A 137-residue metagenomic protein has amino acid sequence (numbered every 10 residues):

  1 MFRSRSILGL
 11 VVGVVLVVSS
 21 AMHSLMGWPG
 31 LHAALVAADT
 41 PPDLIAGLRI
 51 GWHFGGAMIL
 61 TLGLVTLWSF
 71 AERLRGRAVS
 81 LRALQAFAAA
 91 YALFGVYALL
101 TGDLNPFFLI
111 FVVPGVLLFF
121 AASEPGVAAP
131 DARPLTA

Functional and structural regions predicted by a protein language model:
F2-S4, G63-L81: Juxtamembrane helix-break-helix junctions at the cytosolic face of small multi-pass alpha-helical membrane proteins
F2-V17, S80-L84: Interfacial segments of alpha-helical transmembrane regions
L10-H23, I110-L118: Alpha-helical transmembrane segments of integral membrane proteins, especially early/N-terminal helices
V14, V18-H32, T40-A71, A86-A90: Core segments of alpha-helical transmembrane spans in multipass integral membrane proteins
M26-V36, W68-R75, T101-L104, E124-D131: Juxtamembrane transmembrane-helix termini
P42-I45, L104-V113: Non-cytosolic membrane-interface motifs at loop->transmembrane helix junctions
Q85, A92-L109, A121-A128: Membrane-helix boundary connector in multi-pass membrane proteins
G115-A137: Membrane-water interface at the C-terminal end of transmembrane alpha helices
